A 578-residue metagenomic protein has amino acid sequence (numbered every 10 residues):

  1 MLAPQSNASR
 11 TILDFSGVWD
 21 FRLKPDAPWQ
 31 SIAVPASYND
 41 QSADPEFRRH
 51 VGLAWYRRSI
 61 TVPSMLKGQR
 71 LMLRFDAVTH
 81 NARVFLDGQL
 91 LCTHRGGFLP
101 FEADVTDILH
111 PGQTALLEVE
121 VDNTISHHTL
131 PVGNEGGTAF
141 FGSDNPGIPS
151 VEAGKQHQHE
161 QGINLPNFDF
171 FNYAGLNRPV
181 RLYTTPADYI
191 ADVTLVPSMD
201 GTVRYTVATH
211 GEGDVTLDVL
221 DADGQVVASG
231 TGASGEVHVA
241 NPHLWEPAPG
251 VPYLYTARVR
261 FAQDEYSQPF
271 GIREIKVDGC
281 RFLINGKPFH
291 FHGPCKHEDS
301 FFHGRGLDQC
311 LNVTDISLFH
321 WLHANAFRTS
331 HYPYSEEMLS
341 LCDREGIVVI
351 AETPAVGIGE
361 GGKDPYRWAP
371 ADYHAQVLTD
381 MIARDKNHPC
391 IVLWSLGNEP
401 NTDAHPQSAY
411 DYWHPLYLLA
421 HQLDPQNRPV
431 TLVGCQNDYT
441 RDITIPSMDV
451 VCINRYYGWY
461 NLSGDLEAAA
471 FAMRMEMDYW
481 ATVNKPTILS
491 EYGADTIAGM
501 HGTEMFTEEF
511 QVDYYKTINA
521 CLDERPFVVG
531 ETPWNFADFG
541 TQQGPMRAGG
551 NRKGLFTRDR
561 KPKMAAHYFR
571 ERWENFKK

Functional and structural regions predicted by a protein language model:
M1-E336, L341, E345-V349, V377 (+6 more regions): Secreted/periplasmic carbohydrate-active enzymes, especially glycoside hydrolases
N7-G17, F21-L23, Q161, F168-G175 (+6 more regions): Substrate-binding clefts and catalytic carboxylate motifs of secreted carbohydrate-active enzymes
T79, K276, P333-S335, A355-G357 (+5 more regions): Active-site-proximal loop/turn and secondary-structure-junction residues that shape catalytic pockets, frequently
H94, G346-T353, D449-R455, Q511: Short hydrophobic/aromatic-enriched beta-strand-loop microsegments
G97, L165-D169, H297-C310, L318 (+6 more regions): The substrate-binding groove and active-site-proximal loops of carbohydrate-active enzymes, especially glycoside
V121, G293, H331, A351-T353 (+5 more regions): A cross-domain feature marking catalytic cores of carbohydrate-active enzymes and several ubiquitous metabolic/repair
E135-G137, E345-V349, R367-A371, S447-V451 (+2 more regions): Short, hinge-like loop/turn segments at secondary-structure boundaries
G346-V348, P354, N427-P429, P486 (+1 more regions): Proline-centered loop/turn at the N-terminus of a beta-strand
